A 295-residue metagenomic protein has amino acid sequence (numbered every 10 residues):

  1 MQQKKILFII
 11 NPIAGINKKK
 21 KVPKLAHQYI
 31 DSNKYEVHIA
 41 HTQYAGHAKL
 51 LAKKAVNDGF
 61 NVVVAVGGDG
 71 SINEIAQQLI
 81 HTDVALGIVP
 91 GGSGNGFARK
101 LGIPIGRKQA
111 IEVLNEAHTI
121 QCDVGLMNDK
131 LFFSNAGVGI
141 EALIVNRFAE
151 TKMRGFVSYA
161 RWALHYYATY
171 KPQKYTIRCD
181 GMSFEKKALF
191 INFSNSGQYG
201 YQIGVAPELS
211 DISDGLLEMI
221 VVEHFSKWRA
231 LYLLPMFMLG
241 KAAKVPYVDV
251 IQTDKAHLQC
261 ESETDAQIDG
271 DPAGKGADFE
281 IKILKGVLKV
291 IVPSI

Functional and structural regions predicted by a protein language model:
M1-V63: ATP/NTP phosphate-donor binding region
P12, V66-G68, G91: Glycine-rich beta-strand-to-loop/alpha-helix junction loops that act as flexible
K19, C179, V221-I295: ATP/nucleoside-binding phosphotransfer catalytic cores, i.e., glycine-rich phosphate-binding loops
N33, H81-A85, V89-F190: Catalytic core of DAGKc-family lipid kinases
S71-V84: Short Gly/Thr/Asp-enriched flexible loops that form oxyanion-binding sites at enzyme active sites
K130-A136, E185-K186, F190-S194, Y199-G200 (+4 more regions): Short hydrophobic-aromatic micro-motifs
K171-Q173, K187-L189, S213-E218, Q252-D254: A generic structural signal for short beta-strands and their flanking turns/coil linkers
N192-L233, M238-A242: Internal helical hairpin/lid segments
